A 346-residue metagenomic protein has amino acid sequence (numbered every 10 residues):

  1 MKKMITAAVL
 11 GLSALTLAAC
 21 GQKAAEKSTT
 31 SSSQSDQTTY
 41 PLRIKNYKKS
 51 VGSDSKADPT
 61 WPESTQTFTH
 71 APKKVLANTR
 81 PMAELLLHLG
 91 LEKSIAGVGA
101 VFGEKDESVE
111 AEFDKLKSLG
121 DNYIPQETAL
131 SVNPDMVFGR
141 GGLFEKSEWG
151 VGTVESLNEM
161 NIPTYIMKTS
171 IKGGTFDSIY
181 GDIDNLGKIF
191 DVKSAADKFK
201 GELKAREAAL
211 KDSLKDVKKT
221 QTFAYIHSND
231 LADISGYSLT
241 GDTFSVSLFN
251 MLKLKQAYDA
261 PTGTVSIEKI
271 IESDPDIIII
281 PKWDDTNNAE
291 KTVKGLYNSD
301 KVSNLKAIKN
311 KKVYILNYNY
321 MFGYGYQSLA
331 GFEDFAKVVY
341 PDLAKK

Functional and structural regions predicted by a protein language model:
M1-A25: Sec-dependent N-terminal signal peptides of Gram-positive bacterial secreted proteins and lipoproteins
C20-A83, I189, K193-A224, D274 (+1 more regions): Bacterial Sec-exported substrate-binding components of ABC uptake systems
K48-K49, P59-P62, L116-E127, A260-I267: Short helix-initiation/N-cap motifs at beta->coil->alpha
T67, I124-N133, S266-D274: Short helices/loops that flank or line small-molecule/ion binding pockets
L76-V132, M136, G141-S147: A short, structured surface patch at a secondary-structure boundary
F102-K105, S235-T262: Alpha-helical, coiled-coil/dimerization segments enriched in small aliphatic residues
E104-K105, L143-G152, Y165-N185, K218-T243 (+1 more regions): Extracytoplasmic ligand-binding site segments that recognize negatively charged/polar headgroups
T175-K188, I279-K346: Structured C-terminal subdomain patch of bacterial secreted/periplasmic proteins
